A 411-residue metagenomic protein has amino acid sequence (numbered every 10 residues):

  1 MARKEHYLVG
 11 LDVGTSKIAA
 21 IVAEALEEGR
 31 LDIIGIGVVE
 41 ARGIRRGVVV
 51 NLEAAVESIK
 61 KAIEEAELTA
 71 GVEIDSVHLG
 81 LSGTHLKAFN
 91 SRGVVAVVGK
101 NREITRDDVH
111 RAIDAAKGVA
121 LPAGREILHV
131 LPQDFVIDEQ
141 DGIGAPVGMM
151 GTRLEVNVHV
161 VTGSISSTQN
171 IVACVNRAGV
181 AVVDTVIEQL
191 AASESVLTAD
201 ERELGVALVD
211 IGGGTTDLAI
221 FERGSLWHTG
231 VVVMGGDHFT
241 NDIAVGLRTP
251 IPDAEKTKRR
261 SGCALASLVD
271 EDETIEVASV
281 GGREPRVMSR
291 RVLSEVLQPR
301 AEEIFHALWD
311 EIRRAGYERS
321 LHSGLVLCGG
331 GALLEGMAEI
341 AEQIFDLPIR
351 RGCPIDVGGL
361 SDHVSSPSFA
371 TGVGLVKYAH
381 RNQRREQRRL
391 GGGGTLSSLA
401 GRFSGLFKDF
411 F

Functional and structural regions predicted by a protein language model:
M1-T15, I21-L208, S225-W227, G236 (+6 more regions): Nucleotide/phosphate-binding catalytic cleft detector across ATP-hydrolyzing and phosphate-transferring enzymes
I18-A23, T216-I220: Short beta-strand scaffold segments in enzyme catalytic cores
L79-T84, S323-L333: Glycine-rich beta-strand-to-loop/alpha-helix junction loops that act as flexible
T198-D200, G330-I344: Short glycine/threonine-rich loop-to-helix capping motif typified by GTGT followed within a few residues by an Asp-Pro
L204-G205, I211-L218, F239: Extended, hydrophobic alpha-helical segments in both membrane/secreted and soluble proteins
R300-W309: A general structural motif
L308, L327, L375: Hydrophobic, well-ordered secondary-structure elements that form the walls of internal hydrophobic environments
